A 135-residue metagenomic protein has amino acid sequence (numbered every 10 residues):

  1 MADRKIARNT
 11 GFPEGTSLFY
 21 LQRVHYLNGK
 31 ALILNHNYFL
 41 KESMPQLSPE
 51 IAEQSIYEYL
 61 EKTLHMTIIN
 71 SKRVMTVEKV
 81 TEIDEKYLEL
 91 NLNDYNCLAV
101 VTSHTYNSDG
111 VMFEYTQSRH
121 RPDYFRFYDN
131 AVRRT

Functional and structural regions predicted by a protein language model:
M1-T135: C-terminal all-alpha effector/ligand-binding and dimerization domain of prokaryotic HTH-type transcriptional repressors
